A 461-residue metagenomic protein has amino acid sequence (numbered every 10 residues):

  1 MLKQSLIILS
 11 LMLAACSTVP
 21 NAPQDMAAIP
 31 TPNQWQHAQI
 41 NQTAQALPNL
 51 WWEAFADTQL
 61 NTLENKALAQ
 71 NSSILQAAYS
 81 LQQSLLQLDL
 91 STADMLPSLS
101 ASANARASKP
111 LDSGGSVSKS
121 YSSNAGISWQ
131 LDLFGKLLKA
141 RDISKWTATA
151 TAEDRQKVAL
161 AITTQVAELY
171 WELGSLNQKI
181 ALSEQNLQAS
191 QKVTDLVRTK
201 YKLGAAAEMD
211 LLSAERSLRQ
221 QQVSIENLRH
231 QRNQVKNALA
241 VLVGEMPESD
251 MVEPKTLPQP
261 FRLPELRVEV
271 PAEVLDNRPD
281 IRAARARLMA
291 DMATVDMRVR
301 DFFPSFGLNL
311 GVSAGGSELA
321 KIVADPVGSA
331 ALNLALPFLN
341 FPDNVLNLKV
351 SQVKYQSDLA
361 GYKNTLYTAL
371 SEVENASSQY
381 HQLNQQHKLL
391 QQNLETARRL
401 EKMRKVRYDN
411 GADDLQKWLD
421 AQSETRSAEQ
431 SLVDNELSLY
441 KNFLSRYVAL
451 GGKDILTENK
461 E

Functional and structural regions predicted by a protein language model:
L2-A69, K145, R229-D276, V448-E461: Terminal intrinsically disordered/low-complexity segments used for targeting and assembly
L50, A56, A78, L85 (+8 more regions): Small/polar-residue-enriched beta-strand and adjacent coil segments characteristic of outer-membrane beta-barrel
L137, A152-V270, Q379, L383 (+3 more regions): Periplasmic alpha-helical coiled-coil/stalk elements that build and connect Gram-negative outer-membrane
Y201-A205, Y408-A412, A449-K453: A short glycine-centered flexible hinge/capping loop motif at secondary-structure junctions
M251, D414-R426, L456-E461: Short histidine
V274, L334, S351, D358 (+10 more regions): Hydrophobic, well-ordered secondary-structure elements that form the walls of internal hydrophobic environments
